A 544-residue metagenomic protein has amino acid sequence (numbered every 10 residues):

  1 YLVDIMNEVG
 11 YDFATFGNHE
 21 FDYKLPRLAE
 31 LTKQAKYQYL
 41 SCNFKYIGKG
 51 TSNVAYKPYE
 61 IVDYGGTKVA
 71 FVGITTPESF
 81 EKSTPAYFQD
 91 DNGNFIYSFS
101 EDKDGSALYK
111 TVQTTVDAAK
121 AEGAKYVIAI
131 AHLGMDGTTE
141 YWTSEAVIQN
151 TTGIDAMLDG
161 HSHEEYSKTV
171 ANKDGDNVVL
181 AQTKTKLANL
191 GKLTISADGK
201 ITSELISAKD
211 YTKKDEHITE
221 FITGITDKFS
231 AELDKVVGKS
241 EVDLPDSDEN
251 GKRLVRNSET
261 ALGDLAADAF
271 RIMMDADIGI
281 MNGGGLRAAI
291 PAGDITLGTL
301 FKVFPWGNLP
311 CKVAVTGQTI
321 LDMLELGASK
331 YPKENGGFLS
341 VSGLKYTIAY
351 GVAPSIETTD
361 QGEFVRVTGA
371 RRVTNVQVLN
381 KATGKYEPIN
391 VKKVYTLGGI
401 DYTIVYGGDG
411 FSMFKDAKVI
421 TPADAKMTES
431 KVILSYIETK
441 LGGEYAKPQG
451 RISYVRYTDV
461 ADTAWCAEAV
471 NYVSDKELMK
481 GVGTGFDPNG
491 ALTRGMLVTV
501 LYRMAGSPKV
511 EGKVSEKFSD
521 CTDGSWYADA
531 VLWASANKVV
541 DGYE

Functional and structural regions predicted by a protein language model:
Y1-K214, N257-A269, G279, A314 (+2 more regions): Acidic, metal/ion-coordinating pockets
L2, K24, L28, L108-T115 (+13 more regions): Stable alpha-helical elements in mature extracytoplasmic
N7-D12, K33-Y37, D117-A121, R271 (+6 more regions): Sec-exported extracytoplasmic/periplasmic mature domains
I61-V62, L193-I195, Y346, M479 (+1 more regions): A structural signal for short hydrophobic beta-strand segments in well-ordered beta-sheet cores
V69, V127, S240, N250 (+1 more regions): Extracellular/luminal Pro/Thr/Ser-rich low-complexity repeat and linker "mucin-like" segments that act as
T76-F80, Y402-V405, L478, R503-S507: Short connector loops/turns at beta-strand edges and beta->alpha or beta->beta junctions
S79, P85-E101, K173, K184-V455: Catalytic centers of hydrolytic enzymes
V455-A467, D475-A528, A536-E544: Feature responds to low-complexity, polar/acidic, surface-exposed segments characteristic of secreted/exported proteins
